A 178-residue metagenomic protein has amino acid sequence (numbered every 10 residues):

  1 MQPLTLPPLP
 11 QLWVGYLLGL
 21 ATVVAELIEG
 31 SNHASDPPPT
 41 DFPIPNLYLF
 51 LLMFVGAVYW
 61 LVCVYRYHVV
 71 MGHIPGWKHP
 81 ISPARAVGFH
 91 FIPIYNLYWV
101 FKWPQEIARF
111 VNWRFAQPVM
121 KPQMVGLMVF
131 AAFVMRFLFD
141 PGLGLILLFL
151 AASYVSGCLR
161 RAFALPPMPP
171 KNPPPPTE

Functional and structural regions predicted by a protein language model:
M1-P45, L52-F91, Y95-V134, L150-E178: Membrane-interface extramembranous regions at the lipid-water interface
V134-L147: Extracellular/periplasmic helix-loop-helix junctions in multi-pass membrane proteins
